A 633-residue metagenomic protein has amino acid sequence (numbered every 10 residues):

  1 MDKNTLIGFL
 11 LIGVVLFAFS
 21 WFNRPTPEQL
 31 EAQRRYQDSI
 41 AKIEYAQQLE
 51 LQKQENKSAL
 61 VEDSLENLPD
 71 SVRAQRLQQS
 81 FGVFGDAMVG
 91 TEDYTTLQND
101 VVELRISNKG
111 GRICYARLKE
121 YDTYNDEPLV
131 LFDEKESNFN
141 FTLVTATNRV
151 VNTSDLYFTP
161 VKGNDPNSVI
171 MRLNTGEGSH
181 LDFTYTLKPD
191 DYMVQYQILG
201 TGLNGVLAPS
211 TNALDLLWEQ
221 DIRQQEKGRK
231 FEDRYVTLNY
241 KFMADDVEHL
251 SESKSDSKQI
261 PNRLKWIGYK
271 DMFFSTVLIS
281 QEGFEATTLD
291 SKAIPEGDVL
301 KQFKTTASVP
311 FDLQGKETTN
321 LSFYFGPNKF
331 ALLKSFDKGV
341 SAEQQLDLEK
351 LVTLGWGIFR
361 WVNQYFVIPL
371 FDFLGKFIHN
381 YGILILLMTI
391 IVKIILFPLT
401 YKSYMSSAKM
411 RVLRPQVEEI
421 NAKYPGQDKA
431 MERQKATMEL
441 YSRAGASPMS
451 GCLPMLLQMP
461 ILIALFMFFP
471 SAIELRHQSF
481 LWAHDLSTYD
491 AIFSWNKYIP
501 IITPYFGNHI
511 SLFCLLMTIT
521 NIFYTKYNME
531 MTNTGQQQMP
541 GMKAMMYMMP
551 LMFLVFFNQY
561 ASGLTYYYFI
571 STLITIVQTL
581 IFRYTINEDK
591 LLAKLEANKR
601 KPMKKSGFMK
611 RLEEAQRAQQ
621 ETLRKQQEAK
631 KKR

Functional and structural regions predicted by a protein language model:
M1-E62, I106, Y196-G202, S210 (+7 more regions): Helix-loop-helix
S20-D100, S107-G111, L118, Y124-L129: Extracytoplasmic entry segments of secretory-pathway proteins
D70-S71, Q78, D86-D347: Soluble non-transmembrane domains of integral membrane proteins
